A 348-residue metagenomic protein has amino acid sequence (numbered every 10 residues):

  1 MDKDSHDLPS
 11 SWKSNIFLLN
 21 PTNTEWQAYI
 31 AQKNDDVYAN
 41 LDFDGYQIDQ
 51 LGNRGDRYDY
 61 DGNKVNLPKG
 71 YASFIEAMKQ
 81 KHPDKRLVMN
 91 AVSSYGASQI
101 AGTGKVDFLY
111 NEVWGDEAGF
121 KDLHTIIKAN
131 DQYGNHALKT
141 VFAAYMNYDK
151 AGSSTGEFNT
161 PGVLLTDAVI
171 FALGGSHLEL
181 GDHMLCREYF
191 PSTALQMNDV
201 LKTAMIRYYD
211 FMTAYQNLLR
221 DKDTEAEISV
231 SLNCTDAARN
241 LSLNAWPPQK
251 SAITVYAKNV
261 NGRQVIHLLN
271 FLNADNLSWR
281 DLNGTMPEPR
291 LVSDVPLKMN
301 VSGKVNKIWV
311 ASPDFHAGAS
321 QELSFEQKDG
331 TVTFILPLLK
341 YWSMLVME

Functional and structural regions predicted by a protein language model:
M1-L41: Active-site-adjacent "subsite" loops/lids of carbohydrate-active enzymes
M1-S11, D59-V65, T103: Aromatic- and acidic-residue-enriched segments that line the glycan-binding/catalytic groove of carbohydrate-active
Y29-D61: Active-site groove signature of glycoside hydrolases
Q47, R54-D56, R86-N130, K150-F158 (+1 more regions): Substrate-binding cleft/loops of secretory-pathway carbohydrate-active enzymes
Q50, G134-E227, V260: Aromatic/acidic polysaccharide-binding cleft in carbohydrate-active enzymes
A168, R239-G303, S343: Carbohydrate-binding surface patches
A194-V265, F271-A274, G318: Glycan-recognition and catalytic regions of carbohydrate-active enzymes
K328-E348: C-terminal beta-strand-rich structural cap/linker in extracellular carbohydrate-active enzymes
